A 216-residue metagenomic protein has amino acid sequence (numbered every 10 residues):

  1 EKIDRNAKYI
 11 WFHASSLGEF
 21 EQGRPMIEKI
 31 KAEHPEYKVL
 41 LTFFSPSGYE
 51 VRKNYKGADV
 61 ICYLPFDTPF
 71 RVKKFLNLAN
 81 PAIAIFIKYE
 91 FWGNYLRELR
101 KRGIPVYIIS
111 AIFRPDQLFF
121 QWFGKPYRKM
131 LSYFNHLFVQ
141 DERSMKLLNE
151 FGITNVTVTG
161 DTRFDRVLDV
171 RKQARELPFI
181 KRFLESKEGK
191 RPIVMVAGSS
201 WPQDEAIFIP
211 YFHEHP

Functional and structural regions predicted by a protein language model:
E1, N6-Q173, L177-P178, S186 (+2 more regions): Active-site and donor-binding regions of nucleotide-sugar-utilizing enzymes
G189-R191: Short flexible coil/turn linkers enriched for glycine and charged/polar residues that connect secondary-structure
